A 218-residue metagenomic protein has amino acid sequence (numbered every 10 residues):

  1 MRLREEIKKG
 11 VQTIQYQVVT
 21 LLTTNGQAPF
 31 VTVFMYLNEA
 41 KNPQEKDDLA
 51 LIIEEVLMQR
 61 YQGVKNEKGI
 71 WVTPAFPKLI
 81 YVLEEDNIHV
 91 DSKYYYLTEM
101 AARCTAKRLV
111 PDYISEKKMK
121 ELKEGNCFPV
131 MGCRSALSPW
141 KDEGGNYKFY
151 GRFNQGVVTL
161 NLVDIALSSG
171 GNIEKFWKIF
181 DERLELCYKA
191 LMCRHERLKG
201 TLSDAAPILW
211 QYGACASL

Functional and structural regions predicted by a protein language model:
M1-L218: Conserved catalytic cores of very large enzyme subunits
